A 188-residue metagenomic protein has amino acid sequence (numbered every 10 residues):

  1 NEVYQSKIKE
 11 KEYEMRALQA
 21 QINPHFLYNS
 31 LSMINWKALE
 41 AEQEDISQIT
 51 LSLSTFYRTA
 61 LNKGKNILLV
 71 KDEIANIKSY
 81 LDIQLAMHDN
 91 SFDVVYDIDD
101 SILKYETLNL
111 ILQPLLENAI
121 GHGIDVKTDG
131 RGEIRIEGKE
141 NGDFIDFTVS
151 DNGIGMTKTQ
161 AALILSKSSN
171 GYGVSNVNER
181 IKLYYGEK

Functional and structural regions predicted by a protein language model:
N1-K188: Two-component histidine phosphotransfer core
